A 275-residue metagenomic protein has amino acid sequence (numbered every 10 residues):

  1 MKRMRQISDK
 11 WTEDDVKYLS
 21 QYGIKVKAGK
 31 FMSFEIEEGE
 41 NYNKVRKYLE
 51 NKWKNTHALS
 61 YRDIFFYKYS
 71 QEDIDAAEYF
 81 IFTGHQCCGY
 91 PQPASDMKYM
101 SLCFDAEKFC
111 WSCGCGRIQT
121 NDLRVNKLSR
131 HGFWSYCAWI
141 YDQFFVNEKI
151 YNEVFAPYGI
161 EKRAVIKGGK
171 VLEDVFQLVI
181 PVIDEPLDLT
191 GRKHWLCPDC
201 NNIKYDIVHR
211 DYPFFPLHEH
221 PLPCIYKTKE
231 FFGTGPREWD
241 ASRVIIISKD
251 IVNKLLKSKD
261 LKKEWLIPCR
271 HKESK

Functional and structural regions predicted by a protein language model:
M1-Y22, P268: Short, extreme N-terminal segment that most often corresponds to the first beta-strand
E13-I74: An N-terminal, globular interaction/scaffold subdomain
D63, P157-G169, K259-C269: Short, well-structured beta-strand/strand-turn elements
Y67-K98, E161-G191: Short, charged low-complexity linear segments at domain edges
I81-R130, I183-K227: Cys/His-rich short segments
N121-N152, H209-I246: Short microdomains enriched in Cys/His and/or Lys/Arg
W134-P181: Acidic (E/D-rich), amphipathic helical modules within compact regulatory domains
F144-I160, L196-D199, V244-L261: Extracellular/lumenal glycan-associated surfaces
